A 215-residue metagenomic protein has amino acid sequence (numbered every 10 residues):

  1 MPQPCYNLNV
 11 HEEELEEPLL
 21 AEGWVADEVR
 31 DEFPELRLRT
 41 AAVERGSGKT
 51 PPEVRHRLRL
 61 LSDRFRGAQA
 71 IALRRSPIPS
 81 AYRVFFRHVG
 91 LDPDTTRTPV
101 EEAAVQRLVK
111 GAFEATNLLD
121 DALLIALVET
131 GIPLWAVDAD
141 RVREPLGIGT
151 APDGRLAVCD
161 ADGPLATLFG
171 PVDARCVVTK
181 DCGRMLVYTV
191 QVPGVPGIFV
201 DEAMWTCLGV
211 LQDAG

Functional and structural regions predicted by a protein language model:
P2-G215: Charge-biased, low-complexity intrinsically disordered regions
